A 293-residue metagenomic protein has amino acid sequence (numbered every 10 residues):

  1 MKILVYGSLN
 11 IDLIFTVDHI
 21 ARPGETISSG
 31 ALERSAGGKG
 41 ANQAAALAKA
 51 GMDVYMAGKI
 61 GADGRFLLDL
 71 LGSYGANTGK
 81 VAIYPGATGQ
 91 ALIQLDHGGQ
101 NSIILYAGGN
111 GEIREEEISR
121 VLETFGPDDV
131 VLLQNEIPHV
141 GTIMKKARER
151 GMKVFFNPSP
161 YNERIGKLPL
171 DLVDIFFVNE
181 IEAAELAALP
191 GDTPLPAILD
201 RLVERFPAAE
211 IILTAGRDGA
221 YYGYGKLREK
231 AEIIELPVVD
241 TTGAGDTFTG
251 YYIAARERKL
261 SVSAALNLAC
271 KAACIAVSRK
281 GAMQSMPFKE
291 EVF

Functional and structural regions predicted by a protein language model:
M1-L9, D69-I83, L95-E229: Ribokinase/PfkB-type carbohydrate-kinase core domain
M1-P23: Positively charged, low-complexity intrinsically disordered leader regions
I3, P23-Q90, H97: Substrate-binding N-lobe of the ribokinase-like
I20-S29, N179, E229-E232: Short glycine/proline- and charge-enriched loop/turn segments that cap or connect secondary-structure elements
N42-A45, K145, I181, S263 (+1 more regions): A broad detector of short, well-ordered amphipathic alpha-helices that serve as recognition/interaction surfaces
L47, N179, G245: Short, conserved phosphate/pyrophosphate- and ester-handling motifs at nucleotide-, phospho-/glycolipid
A48-K49, R148, E257: Gly/Ala-rich phosphate-binding loop of Rossmann-like dinucleotide-binding domains, activating on the conserved
E163, P194-F293: Conserved phosphate-binding/catalytic region of the ribokinase-like
